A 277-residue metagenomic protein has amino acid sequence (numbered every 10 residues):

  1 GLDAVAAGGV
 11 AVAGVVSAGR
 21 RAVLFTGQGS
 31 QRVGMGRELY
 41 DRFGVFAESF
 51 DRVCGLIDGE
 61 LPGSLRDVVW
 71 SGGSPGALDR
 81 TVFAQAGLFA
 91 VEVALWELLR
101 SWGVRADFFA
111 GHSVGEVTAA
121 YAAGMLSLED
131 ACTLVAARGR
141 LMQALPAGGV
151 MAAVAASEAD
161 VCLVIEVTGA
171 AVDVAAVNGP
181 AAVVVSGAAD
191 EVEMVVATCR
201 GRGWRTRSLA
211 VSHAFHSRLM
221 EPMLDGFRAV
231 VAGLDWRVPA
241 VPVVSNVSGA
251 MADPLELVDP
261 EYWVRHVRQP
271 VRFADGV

Functional and structural regions predicted by a protein language model:
G1-A6: Helix-enriched interaction subdomains in cytosolic or periplasmic regions, typified by TIR/SEFIR signaling/NADase cores
A11-G14: Conserved alpha/beta-domain cores
S17-E48, R52: Short, surface-exposed "cap/lid" segments of acyl-processing enzymes
D51-A77: N-terminal structural subdomain of ketosynthase/condensing enzymes
W70-V277: Acyltransferase
